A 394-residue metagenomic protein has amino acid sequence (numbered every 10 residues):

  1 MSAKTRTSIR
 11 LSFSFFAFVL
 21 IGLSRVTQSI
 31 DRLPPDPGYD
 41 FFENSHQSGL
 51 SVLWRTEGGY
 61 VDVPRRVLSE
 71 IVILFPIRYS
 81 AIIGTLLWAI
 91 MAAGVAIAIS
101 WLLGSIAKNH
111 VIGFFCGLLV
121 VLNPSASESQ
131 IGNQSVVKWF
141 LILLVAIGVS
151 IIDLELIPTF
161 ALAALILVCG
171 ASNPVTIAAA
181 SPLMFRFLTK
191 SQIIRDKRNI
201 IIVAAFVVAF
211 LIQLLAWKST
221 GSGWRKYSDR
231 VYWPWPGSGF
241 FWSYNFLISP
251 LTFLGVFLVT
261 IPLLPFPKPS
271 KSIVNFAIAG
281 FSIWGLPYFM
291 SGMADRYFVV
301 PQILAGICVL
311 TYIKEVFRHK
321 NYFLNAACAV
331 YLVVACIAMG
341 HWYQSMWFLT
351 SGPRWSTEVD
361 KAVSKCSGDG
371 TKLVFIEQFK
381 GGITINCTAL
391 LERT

Functional and structural regions predicted by a protein language model:
S2-N123, S127, L156-A161, L165 (+7 more regions): Intrinsically disordered, polar/acidic, low-complexity terminal segments
F16, P267-Y288: Transmembrane alpha-helix segments characteristic of polytopic inner-membrane glycan-assembly/cell-envelope
A126-V145, Y297-P301: Multi-pass, polyprenyl lipid-linked donor-dependent membrane glycosyltransferases
V137-W139, G292-V316: Hydrophobic/aromatic-rich transmembrane helices and adjacent perimembrane loops
K138-A161, L304-C308: Specific aromatic-rich, kink-prone transmembrane helix
I147, T159-F185: Membrane-interface alpha helices of multi-pass inner-membrane proteins
S172-A179, M290-F298: Helix-loop-helix junctions and helix-breaking kinks within/between transmembrane helices of multi-pass membrane
